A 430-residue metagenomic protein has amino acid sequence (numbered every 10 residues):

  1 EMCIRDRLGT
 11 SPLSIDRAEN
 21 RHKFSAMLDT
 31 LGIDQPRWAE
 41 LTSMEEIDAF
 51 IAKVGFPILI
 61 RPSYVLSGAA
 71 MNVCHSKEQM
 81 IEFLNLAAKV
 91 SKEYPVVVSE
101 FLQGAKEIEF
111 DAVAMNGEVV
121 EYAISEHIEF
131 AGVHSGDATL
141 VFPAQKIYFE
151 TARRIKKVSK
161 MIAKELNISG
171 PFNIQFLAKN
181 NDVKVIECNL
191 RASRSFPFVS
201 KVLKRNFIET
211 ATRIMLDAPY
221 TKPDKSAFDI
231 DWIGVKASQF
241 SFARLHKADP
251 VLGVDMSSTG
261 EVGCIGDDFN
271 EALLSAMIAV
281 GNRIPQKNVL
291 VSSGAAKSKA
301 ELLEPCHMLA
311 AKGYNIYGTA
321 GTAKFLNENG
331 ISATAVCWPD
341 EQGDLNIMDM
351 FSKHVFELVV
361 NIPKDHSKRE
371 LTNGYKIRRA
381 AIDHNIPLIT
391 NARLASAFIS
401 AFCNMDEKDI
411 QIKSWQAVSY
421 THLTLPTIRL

Functional and structural regions predicted by a protein language model:
E1, R5, G9, L31 (+3 more regions): ATP-dependent carboxylate activation and anion-phosphoryl transfer catalytic cores that bind Mg-ATP to form
E1-D6, T421-T427: Conserved small/polar residues in nucleotide/adenosyl-binding loops
D6-T10, G330-Q342, D406-S414: Short hydrophobic/aromatic-enriched beta-strand-loop microsegments
L8-M71, E328-C337, R393-A401: A conserved helix-loop-beta module that forms one wall/lid of the active-site cleft in ATP-utilizing catalytic domains
N282, S293-K299: Glycine- and Gly-Pro-enriched alpha-helical subdomains that act as flexible, kink-prone "lid/hinge" or packing modules
A300, D365-Y375: Glycine/threonine-rich flexible loop motifs
Y314-G321, F325: Short internal beta-strands
A392, S396-Y420: C-terminal functional extensions of proteins
